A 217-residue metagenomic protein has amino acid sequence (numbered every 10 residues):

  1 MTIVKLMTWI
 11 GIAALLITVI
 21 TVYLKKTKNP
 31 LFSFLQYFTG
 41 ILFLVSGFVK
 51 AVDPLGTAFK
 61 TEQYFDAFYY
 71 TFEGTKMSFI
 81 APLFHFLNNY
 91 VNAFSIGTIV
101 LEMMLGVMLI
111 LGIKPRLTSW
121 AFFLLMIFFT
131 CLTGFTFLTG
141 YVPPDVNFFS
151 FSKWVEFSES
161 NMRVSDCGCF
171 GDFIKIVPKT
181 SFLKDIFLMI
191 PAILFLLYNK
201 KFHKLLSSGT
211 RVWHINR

Functional and structural regions predicted by a protein language model:
M1-G11, F135-H203: Membrane-embedded alpha-helical segments of integral membrane proteins
M7-T21, A192-I193, N216-R217: Hydrophobic core of alpha-helical transmembrane segments in multi-pass integral membrane proteins
L16-T27, I110-K114, L194-H203: Structural signal for the C-terminal ends of transmembrane alpha-helices and the immediately following loop
L24-F34, I80-F94, K114-L117, I176-T180: Membrane-interfacial loop-to-transmembrane-helix junctions in polytopic alpha-helical membrane proteins
F34-A51, Y90-F135: Functionalized membrane-embedded alpha-helices
G47-T57, Y64, I110, T130-P144 (+1 more regions): Transmembrane helix-loop junctions and nearby membrane-interface residues
P54-N89, F149-I176: Extracytosolic (periplasmic/ER-lumenal) interhelical loops and adjacent juxtamembrane/interface segments of multi-pass
S207-R217: Internal/C-terminal transmembrane anchor helices
